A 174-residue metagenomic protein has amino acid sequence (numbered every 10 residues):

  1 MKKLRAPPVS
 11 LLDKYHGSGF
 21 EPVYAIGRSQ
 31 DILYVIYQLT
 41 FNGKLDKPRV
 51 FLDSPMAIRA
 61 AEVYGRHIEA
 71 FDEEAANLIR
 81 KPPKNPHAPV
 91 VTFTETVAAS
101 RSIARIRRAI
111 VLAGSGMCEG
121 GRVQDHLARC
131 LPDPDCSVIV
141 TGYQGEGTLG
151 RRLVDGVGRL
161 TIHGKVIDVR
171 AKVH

Functional and structural regions predicted by a protein language model:
M1-H174: Acidic/His-rich, metal-assisted hydrolase cores and their charged scaffolds
